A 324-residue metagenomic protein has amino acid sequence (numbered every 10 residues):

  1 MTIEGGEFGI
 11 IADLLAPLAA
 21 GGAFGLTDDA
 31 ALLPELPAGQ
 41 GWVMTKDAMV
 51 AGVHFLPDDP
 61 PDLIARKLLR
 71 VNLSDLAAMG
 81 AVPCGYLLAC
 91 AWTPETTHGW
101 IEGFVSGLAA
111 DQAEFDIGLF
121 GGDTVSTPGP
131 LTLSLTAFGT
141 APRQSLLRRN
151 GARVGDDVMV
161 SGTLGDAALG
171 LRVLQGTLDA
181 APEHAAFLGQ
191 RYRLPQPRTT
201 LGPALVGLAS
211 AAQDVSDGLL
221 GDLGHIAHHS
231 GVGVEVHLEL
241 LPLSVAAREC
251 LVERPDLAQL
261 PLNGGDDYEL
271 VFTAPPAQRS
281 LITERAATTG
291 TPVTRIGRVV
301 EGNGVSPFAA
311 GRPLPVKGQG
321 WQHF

Functional and structural regions predicted by a protein language model:
M1-A16, G39-Q40, P60, T93-F120 (+4 more regions): Glycine-/charge-enriched secondary-structure boundary and capping motifs
M1-L63, M79, L88, G107-A110 (+1 more regions): Extreme N-terminal cap/leader segments of soluble proteins
A20-G22, A31-P34, A109, G122-S126 (+6 more regions): A generic local secondary-structure boundary/capping motif
K46, P130-T132, L146-P203: Short, acidic (Asp/Glu-rich) active-site segment that either coordinates a divalent metal cofactor
M49-D58, A141, E183-L188: Glycine/charged-rich beta-loop-alpha catalytic/anionic-binding loops adjacent to active sites
L68-M79, A109: A short, N-terminal amphipathic alpha-helix
A81-T97: Short beta-strand-loop/turn "lid" adjacent to the catalytic site in phosphate-handling enzymes
